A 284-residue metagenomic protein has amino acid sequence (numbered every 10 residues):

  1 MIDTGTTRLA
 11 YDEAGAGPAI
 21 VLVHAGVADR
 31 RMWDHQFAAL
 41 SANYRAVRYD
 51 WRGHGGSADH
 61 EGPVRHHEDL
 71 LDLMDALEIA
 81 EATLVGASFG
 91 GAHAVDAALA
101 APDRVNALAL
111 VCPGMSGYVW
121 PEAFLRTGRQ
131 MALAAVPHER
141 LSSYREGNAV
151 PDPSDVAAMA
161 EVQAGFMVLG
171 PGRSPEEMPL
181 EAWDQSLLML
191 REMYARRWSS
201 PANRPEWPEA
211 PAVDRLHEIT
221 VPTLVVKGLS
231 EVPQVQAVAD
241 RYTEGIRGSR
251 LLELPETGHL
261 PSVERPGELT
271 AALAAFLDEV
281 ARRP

Functional and structural regions predicted by a protein language model:
M1-I20, A42-Y44, I79, N203 (+2 more regions): Alpha/beta-hydrolase fold catalytic core
G5-D59, H66, L73: Conserved HGGG/HGGXW glycine-rich cap/lid loop of the alpha/beta-hydrolase fold
A38, P205-T257: Conserved loop-alpha-helix segment in the C-terminal half of the alpha/beta-hydrolase fold that carries the catalytic
H67-A82: Conserved acidic catalytic loop of the alpha/beta-hydrolase fold
G86, G90, A94: Gly/Ala-rich beta-loop-alpha elbow adjacent to hydrolase catalytic centers
L99, N106-D152: Flexible "cap/lid" loop of the alpha/beta hydrolase fold
G147-P201, P205-E206, A210, R215: Conserved alpha/beta-hydrolase catalytic His-Asp/Glu region
G245-P284: Catalytic active-site module of serine/aspartate enzymes centered on a nucleophile-bearing elbow/loop
